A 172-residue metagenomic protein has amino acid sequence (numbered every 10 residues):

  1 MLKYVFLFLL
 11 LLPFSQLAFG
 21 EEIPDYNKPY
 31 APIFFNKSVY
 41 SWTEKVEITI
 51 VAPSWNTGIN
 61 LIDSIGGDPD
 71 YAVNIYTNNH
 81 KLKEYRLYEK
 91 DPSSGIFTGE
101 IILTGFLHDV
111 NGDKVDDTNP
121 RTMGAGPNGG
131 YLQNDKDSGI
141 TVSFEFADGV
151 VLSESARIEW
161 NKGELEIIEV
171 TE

Functional and structural regions predicted by a protein language model:
Y4-P13: Sec-dependent N-terminal signal peptides
Q16: Glycine-rich phosphate- or other oxyanion-binding loops that anchor nucleotides, phosphorylated ligands
F19-E172: Long, disordered, Ser/Thr/Pro-rich
